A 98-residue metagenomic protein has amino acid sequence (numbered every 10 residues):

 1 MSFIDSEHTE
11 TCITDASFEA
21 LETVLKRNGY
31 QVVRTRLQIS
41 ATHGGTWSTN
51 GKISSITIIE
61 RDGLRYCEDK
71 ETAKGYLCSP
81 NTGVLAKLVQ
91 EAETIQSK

Functional and structural regions predicted by a protein language model:
M1, E10, D15, I56 (+2 more regions): Intrinsically disordered, low-complexity regions
M1-H43: Negatively charged, low-complexity tracts enriched in Asp/Glu with abundant Ser/Thr
I4, D15, Q38, T46 (+3 more regions): Intrinsically disordered, low-complexity segments
T14-S17, G63, D69, G83: Intrinsically disordered, low-complexity coil/linker segments enriched for acidic/polar and small residues
L25-E68: Amphipathic, interaction-prone secondary-structure segments
A73-K98: Ampiphathic alpha-helical segments that act as solvent-exposed interaction surfaces
